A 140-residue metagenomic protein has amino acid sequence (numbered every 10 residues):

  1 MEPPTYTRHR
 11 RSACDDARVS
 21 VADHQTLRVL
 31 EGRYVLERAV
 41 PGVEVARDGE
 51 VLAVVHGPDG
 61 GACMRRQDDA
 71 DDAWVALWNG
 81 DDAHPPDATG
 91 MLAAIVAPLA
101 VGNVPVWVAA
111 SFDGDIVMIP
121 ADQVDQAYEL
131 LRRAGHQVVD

Functional and structural regions predicted by a protein language model:
E2-P105, Q126-D140: Regulatory modules associated with amino-acid/nitrogen control
P105-G114: A short glycine-rich beta-strand->turn/loop micro-motif centered on a GG-aromatic cluster
V117: Phosphate/ribose-phosphate-bearing ligand recognition and processing surfaces, centered on ADP-ribose/NAD(+/P+) systems
Q123: Conserved short segment within the HATPase_c
